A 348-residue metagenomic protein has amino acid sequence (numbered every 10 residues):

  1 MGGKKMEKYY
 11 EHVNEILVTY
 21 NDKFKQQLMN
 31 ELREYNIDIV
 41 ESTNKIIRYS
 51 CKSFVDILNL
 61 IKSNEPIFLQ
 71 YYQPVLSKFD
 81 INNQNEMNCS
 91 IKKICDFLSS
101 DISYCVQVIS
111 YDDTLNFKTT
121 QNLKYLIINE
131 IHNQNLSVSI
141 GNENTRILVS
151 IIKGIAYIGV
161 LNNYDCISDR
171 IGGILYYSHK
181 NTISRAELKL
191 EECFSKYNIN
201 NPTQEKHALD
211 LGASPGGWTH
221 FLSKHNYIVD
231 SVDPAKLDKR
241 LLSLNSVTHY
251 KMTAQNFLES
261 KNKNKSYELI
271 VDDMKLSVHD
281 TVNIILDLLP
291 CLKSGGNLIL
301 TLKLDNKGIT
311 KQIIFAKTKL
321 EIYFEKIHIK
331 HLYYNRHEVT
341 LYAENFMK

Functional and structural regions predicted by a protein language model:
G2-K348: SAM-dependent transferase fold signal centered on methyltransferase-like domains, encompassing both Class I
